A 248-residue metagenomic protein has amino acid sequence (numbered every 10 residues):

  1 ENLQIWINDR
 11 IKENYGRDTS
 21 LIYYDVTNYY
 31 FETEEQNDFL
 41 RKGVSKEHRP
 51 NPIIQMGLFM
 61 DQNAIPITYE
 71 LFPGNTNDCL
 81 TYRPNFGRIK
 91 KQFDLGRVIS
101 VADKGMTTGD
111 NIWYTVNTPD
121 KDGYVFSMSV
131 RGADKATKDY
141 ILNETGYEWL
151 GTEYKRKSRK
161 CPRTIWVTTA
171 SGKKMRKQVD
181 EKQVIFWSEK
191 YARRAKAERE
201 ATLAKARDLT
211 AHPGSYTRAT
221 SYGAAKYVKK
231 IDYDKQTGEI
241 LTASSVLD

Functional and structural regions predicted by a protein language model:
E1-D248: Anion-binding and metal-coordination hotspots
